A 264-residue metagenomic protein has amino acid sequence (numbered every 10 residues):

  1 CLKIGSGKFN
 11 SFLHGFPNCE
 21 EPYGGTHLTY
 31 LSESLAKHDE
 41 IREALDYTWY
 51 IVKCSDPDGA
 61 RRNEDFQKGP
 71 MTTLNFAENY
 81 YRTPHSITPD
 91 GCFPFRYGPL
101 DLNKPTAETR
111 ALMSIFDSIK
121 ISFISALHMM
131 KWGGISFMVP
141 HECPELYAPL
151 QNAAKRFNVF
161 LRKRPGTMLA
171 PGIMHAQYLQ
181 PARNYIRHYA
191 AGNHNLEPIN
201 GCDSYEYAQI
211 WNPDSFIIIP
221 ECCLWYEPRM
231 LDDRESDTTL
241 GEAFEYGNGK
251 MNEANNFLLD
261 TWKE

Functional and structural regions predicted by a protein language model:
C1-K8: Short beta-strand-to-loop junctions in surface cap/lid or active-site-entrance loops
I4, C54, E221-C223: Structured loops at beta-to-helix junctions and adjacent beta-edge loops in soluble globular domains
G5, E43-A44, W211-N212: Extracellular/periplasmic catalytic domains that process cell-envelope and extracellular macromolecules
K8-N10, P22-T26, Y30-Y147, Q151 (+1 more regions): Active-site/substrate-binding loop(s) of hydrolase catalytic cores
S11-N18: Short glycine-rich or small-residue beta-strand-to-loop segments that form or flank ligand, phosphate, metal/Fe-S
N18, D56, L224: Short, glycine/serine-rich, charged loops/turns that create anion-binding and catalytic segments at active sites
C19-H27, T239-E242: Short alpha-helix boundary/capping segments
K104, E108-A111, D117-S118, P140-E264: C-terminal accessory segments enriched in acidic
